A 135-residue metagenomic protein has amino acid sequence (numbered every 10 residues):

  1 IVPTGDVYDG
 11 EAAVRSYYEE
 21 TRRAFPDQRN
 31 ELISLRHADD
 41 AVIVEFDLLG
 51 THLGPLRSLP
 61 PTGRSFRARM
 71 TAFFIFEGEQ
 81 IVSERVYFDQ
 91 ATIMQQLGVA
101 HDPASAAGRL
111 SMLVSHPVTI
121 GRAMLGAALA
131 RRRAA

Functional and structural regions predicted by a protein language model:
I1-A135: C-terminal and inter-domain tail/linker signature
